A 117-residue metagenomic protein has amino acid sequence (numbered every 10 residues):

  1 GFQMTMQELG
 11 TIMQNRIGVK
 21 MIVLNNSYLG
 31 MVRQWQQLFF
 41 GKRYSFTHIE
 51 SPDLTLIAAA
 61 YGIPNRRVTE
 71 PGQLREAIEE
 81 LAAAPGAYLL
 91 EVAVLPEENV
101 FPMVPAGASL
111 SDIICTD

Functional and structural regions predicted by a protein language model:
G1-D117: Thiamine diphosphate
